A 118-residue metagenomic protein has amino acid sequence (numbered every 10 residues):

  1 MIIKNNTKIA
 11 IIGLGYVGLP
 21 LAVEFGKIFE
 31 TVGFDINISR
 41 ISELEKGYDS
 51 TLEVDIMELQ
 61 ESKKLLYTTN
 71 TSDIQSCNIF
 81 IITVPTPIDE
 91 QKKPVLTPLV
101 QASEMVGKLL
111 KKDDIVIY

Functional and structural regions predicted by a protein language model:
M1-Y118: Structural/interface elements that position substrates and couple domains in central-metabolism enzymes
